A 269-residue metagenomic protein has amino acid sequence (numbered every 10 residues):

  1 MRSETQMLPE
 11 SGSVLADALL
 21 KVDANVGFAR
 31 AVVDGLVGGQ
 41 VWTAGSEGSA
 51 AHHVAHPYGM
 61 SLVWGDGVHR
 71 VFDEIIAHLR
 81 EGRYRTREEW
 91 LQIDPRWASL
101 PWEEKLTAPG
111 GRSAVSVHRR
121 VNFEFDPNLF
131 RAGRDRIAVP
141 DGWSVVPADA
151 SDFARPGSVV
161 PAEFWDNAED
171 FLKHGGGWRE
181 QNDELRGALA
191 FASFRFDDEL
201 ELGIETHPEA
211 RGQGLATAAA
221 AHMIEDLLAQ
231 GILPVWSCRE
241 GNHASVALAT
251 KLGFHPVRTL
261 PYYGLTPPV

Functional and structural regions predicted by a protein language model:
M1-V26, D126-A168: Short amphipathic alpha-helix that is part of the acyltransferase structural core
L8, D23-A24, P127-N128, G177 (+2 more regions): Long, contiguous binding/interaction regions
G27, G38-A154: Acyl-donor-binding surface of acyltransferase catalytic domains
G48-A50, L185-A188, A244: Glycine-rich acetyl-CoA-binding "A-motif" of GNAT/NAT acetyltransferases
H69-L79, L202, T206, G212-L228 (+1 more regions): Conserved acetyl-CoA-binding loop-helix of GNAT-fold acetyltransferases
I93-A98, W236-V246, Y263-P267: Conserved beta-strand-loop-alpha-helix junction that forms the acyl-donor binding cleft
A98-R112, T217, E240-R258: Conserved active-site alpha-helix within GNAT-family acetyltransferase domains
E169-P208: A conserved beta-strand-loop-helix scaffold within acyl/acetyltransferase catalytic domains
